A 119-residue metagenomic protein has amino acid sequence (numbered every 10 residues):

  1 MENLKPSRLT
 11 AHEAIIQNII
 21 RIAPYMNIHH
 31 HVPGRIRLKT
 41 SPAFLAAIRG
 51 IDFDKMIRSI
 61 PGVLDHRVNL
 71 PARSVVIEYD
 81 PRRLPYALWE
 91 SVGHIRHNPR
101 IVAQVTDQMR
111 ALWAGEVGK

Functional and structural regions predicted by a protein language model:
E2-H31, L88-K119: C-terminal low-complexity, charged extensions that often adopt amphipathic alpha-helices
R8-I19, A43-P61: Short amphipathic alpha-helix segments
Y25-M26, R35-L38, L45-A46, F53-S74 (+1 more regions): Short acidic amphipathic segments
A43, D80-L84: Helix N-cap motif at beta-to-alpha junctions
L64, R83-L84, P99: Amphipathic alpha-helical interaction segments
V76, L84-W89: Conserved N-terminal glycine/acidic-rich loop preference
